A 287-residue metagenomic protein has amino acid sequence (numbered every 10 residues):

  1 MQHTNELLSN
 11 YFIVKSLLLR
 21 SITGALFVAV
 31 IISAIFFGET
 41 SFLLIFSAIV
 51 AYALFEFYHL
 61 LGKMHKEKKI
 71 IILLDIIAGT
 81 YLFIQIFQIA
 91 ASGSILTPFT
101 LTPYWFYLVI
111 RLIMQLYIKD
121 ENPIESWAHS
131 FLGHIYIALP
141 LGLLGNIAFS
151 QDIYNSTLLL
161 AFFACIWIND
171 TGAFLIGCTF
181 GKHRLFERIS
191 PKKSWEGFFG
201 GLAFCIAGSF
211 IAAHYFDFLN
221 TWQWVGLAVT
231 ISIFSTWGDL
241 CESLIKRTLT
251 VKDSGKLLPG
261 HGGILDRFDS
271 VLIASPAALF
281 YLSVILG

Functional and structural regions predicted by a protein language model:
Q2-V229: Membrane-embedded alpha-helical bundles of polytopic integral membrane proteins
V28, C205-I206, R267, A274 (+1 more regions): Hydrophobic transmembrane alpha-helices of multi-pass small-molecule transporters
F174-G177, K246, A274: Generic transmembrane alpha-helix signature in multi-pass membrane proteins, especially transporters/channels
E242: Acidic, glycine-rich loop-and-beta core segments that form the ion-binding/anion-interacting portion of active sites
T248-S270: Interfacial loop-to-transmembrane junctions
F280-G287: Juxtamembrane boundary at the C-terminal end of a transmembrane helix
